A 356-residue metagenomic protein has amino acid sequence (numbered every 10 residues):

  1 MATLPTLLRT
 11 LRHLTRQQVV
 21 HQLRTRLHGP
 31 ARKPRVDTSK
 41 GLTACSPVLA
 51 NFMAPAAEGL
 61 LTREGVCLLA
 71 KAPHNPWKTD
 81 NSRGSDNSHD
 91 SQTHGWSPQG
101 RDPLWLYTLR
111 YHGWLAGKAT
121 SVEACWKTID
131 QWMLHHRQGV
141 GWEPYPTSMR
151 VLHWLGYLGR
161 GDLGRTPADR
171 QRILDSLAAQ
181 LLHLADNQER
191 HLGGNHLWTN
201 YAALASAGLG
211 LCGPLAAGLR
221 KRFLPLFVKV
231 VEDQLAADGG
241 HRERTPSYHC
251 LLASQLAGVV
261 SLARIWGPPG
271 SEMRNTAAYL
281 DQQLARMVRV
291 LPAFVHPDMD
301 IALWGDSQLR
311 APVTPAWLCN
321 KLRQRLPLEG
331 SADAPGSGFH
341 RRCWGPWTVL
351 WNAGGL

Functional and structural regions predicted by a protein language model:
M1-G95: Extreme N-terminal leader/anchor segments
L7, L11, T15, V19 (+8 more regions): Generic structural signal of hydrophobic/aromatic residues within well-ordered alpha-helices of folded domains
H13-R16, R24-R32, L134-R137, L182 (+8 more regions): Generic surface-pattern signal
V19, A31, R35, L192 (+3 more regions): Residue-level signal for secondary-structure boundary elements
T38, L42-V66, K71, R101-L104 (+9 more regions): Generic structural signal for short, solvent-exposed loop/turn connectors between secondary structure elements
K78-S88, N187, T199, P315-Q324: Intrinsically disordered, low-complexity proline-rich regions
W96-L284: Aromatic-lined, polymer-binding surfaces characteristic of secreted/periplasmic polysaccharide-degrading enzymes
G240-L356: Carbohydrate-active enzyme catalytic cores, enriched for enzymes that act on polyanionic acidic polysaccharides
